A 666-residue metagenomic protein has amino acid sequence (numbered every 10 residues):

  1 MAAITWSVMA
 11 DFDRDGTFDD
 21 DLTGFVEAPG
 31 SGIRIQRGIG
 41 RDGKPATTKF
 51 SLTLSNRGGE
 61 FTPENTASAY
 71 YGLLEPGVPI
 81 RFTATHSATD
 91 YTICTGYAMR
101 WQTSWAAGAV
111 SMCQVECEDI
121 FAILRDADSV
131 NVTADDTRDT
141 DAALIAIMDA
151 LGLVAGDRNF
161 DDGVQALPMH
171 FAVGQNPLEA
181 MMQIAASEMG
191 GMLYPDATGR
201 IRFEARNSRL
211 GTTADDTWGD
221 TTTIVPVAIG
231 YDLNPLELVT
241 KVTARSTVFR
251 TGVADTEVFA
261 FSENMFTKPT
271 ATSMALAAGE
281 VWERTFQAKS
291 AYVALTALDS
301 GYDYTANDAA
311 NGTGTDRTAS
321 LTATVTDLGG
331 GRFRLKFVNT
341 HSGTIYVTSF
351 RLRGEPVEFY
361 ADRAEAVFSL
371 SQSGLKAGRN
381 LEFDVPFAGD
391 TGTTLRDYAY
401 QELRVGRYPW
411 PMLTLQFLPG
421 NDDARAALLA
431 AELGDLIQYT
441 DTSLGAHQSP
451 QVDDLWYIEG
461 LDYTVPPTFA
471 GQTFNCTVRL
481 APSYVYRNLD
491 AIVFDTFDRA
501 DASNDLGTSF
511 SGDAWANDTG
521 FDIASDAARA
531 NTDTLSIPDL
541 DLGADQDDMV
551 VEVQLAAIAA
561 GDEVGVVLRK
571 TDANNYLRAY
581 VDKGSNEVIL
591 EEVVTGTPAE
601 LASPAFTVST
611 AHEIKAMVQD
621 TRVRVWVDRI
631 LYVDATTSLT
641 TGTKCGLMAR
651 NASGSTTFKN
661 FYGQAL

Functional and structural regions predicted by a protein language model:
M1-R138, A142, A150, P168-M189 (+8 more regions): Assembly/oligomerization scaffold segments
T48-F50, C94, S111-C113, G199 (+3 more regions): Envelope-exposed proteins and targeting segments
A107, Q114-C117, L124, G312-R396 (+1 more regions): Acidic, low-complexity/disordered segments
D119-A122, R158-P168, I201: Short, conserved phosphate-binding/catalytic loop or strand-edge motifs used in phosphoryl-/nucleotidyl-transfer
V154-D161, A186-R200: Short, well-structured beta-strand/strand-turn elements
K241-V242, T251: Polar, glycine-rich mid-to-C-terminal structural blocks that act as macromolecule-binding/assembly scaffolds
L489-L666: Extracellular glycan-recognition regions
